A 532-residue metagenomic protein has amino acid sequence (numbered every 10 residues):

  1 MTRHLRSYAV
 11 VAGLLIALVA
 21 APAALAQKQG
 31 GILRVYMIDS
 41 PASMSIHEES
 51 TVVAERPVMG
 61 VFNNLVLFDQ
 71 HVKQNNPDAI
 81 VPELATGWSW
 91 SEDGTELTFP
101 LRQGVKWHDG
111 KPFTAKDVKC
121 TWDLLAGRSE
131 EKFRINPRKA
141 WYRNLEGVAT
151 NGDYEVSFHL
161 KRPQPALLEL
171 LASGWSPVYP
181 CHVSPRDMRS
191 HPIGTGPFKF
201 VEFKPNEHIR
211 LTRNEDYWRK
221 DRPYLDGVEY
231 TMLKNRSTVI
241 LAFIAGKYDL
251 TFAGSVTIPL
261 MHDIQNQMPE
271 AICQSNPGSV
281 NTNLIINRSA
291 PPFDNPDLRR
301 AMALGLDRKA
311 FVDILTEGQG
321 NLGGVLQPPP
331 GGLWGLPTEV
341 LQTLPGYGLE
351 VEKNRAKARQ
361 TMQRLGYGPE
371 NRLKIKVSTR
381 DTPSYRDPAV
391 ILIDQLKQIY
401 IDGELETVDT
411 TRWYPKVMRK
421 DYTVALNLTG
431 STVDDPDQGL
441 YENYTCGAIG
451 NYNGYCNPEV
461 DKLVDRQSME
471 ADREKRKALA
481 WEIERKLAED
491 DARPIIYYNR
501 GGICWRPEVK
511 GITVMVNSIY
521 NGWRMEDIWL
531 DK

Functional and structural regions predicted by a protein language model:
Y8, P22-K28, P100, K119 (+2 more regions): Surface-exposed binding/hinge segments that line and control ligand-binding clefts or catalytic entry sites
G30-D39, T86, E96-T98, V118-T121 (+7 more regions): Short, well-ordered beta-strand elements
R34, T114-T121, D153-H159, G196-P197 (+9 more regions): Alpha-helical secondary-structure segments
Y36-E92, D123, H191-T195: N-terminal lobe/hinge region of extracytoplasmic solute-binding protein
P41, V52-V53, P57, K204 (+7 more regions): Detector for C-terminal structural segments
V53, T86-E131, S157, A242 (+2 more regions): Aromatic- and charge-enriched surface segment that lines or borders ligand/interaction sites
L67-N75, Q164-E229, N235-S237, A356 (+2 more regions): Gly/Pro-rich hinge or "lid" segments in bacterial periplasmic/extracellular proteins
R134, V148, V201-T212, E229-A290 (+2 more regions): Extracellular/periplasmic solute-recognition and catalytic clefts
